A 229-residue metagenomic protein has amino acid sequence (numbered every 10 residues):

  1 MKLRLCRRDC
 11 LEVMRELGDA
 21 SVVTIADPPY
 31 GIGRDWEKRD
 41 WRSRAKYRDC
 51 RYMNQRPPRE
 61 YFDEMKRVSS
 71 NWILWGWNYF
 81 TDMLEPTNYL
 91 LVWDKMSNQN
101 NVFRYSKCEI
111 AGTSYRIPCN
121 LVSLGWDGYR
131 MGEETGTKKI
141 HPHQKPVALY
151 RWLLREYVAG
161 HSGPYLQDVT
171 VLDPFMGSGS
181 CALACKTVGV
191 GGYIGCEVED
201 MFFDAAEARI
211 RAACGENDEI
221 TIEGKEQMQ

Functional and structural regions predicted by a protein language model:
K2-C10, D218-G224: Conserved SAM-binding strand-loop segment of SAM-dependent methyltransferases
R7, N54-P58, H143: A conditional alpha-helix N-cap/helix-loop micro-motif detector
L11-R15: Short loop/turn elements that flank and shape the SAM/SAH-binding pocket of Class I
E16-A26, Y30, R34-K46, K66-Q229: Class I S-adenosyl-L-methionine
K46-R59, V102: A short acidic, glycine-rich active-site loop that binds or catalyzes chemistry on phosphate/adenosine moieties
R56-V68: A short, N-terminal amphipathic alpha-helix
